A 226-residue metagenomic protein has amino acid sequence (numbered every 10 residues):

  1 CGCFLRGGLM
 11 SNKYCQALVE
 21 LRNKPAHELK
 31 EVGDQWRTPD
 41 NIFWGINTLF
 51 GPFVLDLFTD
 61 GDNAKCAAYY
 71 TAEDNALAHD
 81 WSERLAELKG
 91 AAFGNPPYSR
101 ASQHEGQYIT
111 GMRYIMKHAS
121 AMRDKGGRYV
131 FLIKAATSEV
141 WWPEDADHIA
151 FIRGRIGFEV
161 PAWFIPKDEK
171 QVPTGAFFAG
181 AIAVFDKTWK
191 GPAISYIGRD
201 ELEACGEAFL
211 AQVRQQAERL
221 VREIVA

Functional and structural regions predicted by a protein language model:
C3-F4, G8-A226: Class I S-adenosyl-L-methionine-dependent methyltransferase catalytic core
